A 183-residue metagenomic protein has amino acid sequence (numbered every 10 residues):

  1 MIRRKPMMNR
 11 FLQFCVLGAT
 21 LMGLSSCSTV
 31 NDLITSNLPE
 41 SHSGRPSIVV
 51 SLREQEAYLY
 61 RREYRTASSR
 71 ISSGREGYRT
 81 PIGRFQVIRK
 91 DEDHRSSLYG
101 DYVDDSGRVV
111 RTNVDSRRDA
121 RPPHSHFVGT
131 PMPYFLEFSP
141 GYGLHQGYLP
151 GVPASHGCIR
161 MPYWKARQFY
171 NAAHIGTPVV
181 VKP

Functional and structural regions predicted by a protein language model:
R4-C15: Bacterial N-terminal signal peptides that target proteins for export
L21-L24: Bacterial Sec-type N-terminal signal peptides, specifically the leucine/valine-rich hydrophobic h-region
L33-E63: Post-signal peptide N-terminal segment of mature Sec-exported envelope proteins
R53-Q55, R62-R65, G74-E76, K90-D93 (+3 more regions): Solvent-exposed coil/turn segments that connect beta secondary-structure elements in extracytoplasmic/periplasmic
R65-E76, D101-G107: Short Gly/aromatic-enriched secondary-structure transition segments
I82, D101-P183: Exported/periplasmic cell-wall-interacting domains
